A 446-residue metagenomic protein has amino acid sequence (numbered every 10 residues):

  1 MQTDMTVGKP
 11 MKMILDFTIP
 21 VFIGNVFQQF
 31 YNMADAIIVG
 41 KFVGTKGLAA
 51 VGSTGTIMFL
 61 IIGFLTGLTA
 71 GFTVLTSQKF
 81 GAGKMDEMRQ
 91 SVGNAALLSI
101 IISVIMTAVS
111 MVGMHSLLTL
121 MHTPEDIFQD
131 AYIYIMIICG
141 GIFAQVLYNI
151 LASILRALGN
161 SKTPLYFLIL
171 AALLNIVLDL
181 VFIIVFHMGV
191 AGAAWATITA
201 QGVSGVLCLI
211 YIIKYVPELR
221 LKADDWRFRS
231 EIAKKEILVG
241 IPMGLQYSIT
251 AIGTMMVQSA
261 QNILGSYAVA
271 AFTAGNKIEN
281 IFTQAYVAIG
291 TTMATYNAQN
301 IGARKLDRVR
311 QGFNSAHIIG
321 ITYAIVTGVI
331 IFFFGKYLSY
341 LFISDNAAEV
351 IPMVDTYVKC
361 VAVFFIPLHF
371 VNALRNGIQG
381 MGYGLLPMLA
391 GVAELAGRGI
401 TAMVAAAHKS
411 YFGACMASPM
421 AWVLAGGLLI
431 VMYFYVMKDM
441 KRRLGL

Functional and structural regions predicted by a protein language model:
M1-T18, T76-G141, V185-I241, N297-F364 (+1 more regions): Short alpha-helical transmembrane segments in multi-pass integral membrane proteins
T6-F42, T56-G71, L75, I100-T107 (+5 more regions): N-terminal transmembrane alpha-helices
D16-D35, I137, Y148, A171 (+4 more regions): Transmembrane helical elements of multi-pass membrane transporters/channels
F30-L48, L118-E125, V181-M188, S248-I281 (+5 more regions): Helix-terminus/linker motif at the lipid-water interface of multi-pass membrane proteins
V43-T56, A131, I135, A194 (+2 more regions): Small-residue hotspots at the loop-to-helix junctions and early N-terminal turns of transmembrane alpha-helices
L48-A108, Q145-P164, A271-G335, L368-A390: Small-residue-rich hydrophobic transmembrane alpha-helices
L60-G63, N175-L180, G205-L209, I281-Q284 (+3 more regions): Hydrophobic transmembrane alpha-helices of multi-pass small-molecule transporters
T69, I138-R156, P164-A172, A193-C208 (+4 more regions): Short runs within selected transmembrane alpha-helices of multi-pass transporters and secretion channels
